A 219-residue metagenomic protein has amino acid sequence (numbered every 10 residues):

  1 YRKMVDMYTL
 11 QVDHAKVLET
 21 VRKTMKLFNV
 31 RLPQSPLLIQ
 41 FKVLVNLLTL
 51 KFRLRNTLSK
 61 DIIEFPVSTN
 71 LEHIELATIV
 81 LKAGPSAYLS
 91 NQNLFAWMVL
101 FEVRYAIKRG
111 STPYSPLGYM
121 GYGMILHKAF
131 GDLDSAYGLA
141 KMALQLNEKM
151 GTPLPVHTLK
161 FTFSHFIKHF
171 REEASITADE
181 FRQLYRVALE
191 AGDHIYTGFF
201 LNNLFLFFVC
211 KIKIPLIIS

Functional and structural regions predicted by a protein language model:
Y1, H14-K16, T24-N29, F130-A140: Helix-rich alpha-solenoid scaffolding regions
Y1-L10, K42-K51, T78-Q92, R104 (+4 more regions): Tandem amphipathic alpha-helical repeat scaffolds
T9-W97, F208-S219: Amphipathic helix-loop-helix modules that constitute alpha-helical solenoid scaffolds
K16, L94, F101, Y114 (+4 more regions): Alpha-helical positions within canonical tetratricopeptide repeat
R22-P33, I62-E64, V103-I107, K141-G151 (+2 more regions): Amphipathic alpha-helical segments of tetratricopeptide repeats
L38-Q40, K60-E64, L100-F101, Y119-L139 (+2 more regions): Short coil/linker segments at helix-helix boundaries
E72, S90-N91, G110-S111, D132 (+3 more regions): Short coil/turn linker motifs that delimit alpha-helical repeat modules in TPR/alpha-solenoid proteins
D132-F161, E173-S175: Phosphate/pyrophosphate-binding betaalpha-module
